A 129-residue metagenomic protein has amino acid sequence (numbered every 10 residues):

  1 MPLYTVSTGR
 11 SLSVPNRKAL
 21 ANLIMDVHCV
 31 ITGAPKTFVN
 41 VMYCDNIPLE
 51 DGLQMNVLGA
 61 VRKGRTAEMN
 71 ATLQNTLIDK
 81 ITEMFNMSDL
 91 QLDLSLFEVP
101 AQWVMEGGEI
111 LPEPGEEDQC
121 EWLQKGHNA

Functional and structural regions predicted by a protein language model:
M1-A129: Interaction-mediating elements
